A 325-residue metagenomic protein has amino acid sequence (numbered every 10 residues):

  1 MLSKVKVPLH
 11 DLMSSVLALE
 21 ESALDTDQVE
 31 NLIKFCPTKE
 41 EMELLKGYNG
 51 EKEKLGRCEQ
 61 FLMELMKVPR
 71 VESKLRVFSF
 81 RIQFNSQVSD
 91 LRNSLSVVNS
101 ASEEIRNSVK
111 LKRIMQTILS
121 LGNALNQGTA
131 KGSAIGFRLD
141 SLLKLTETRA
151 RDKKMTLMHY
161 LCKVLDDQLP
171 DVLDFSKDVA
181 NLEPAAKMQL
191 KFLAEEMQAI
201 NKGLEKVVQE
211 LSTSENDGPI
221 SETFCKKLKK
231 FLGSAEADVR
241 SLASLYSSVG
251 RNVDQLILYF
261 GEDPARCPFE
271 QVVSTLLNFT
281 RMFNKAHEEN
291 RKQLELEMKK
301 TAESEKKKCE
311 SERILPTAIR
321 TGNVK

Functional and structural regions predicted by a protein language model:
M1-Q293, K300: Folded alpha-helical bundle/alpha-solenoid domain cores of large eukaryotic adaptor/scaffold proteins
C309-K325: Long, low-complexity intrinsically disordered regulatory regions in eukaryotic signaling/cytoskeletal proteins
